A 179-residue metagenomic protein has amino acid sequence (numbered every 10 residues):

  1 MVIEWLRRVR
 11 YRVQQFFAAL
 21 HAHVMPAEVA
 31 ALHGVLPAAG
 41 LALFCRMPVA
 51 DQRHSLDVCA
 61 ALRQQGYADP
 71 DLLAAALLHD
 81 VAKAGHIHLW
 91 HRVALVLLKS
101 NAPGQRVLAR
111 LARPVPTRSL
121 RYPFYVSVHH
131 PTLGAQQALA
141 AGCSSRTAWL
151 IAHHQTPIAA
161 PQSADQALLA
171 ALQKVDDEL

Functional and structural regions predicted by a protein language model:
M1-A42, Q155-Q162, Q166, L179: Non-catalytic interface/linker regions that flank or bridge core catalytic/transmembrane domains
L41-L179: Divalent metal-dependent catalytic cores for phosphoryl transfer on phosphate-bearing substrates
